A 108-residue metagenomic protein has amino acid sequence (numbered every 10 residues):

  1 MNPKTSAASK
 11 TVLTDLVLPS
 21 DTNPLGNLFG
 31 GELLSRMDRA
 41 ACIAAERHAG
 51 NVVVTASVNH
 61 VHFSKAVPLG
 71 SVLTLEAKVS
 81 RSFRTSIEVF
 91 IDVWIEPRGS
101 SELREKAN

Functional and structural regions predicted by a protein language model:
M1-T55: Hot-dog-fold acyl-thioester-processing enzymes
N2-L13, P68-L69, S80-N108: HotDog/MaoC-like acyl-thioester-processing domains
L16, L28-G31, V58-H60, R81-S82 (+1 more regions): General detector of folded, globular domains
P24-N27, E46, K65-A66, S71 (+1 more regions): Short histidine-centered beta-strand/loop micro-motifs that create catalytic or ligand/metal-coordination sites
E32-R36, A56, T74-L75, S80 (+1 more regions): Short, low-complexity, polar/charged sequence segments that are solvent-exposed and flexible
H48, V53-V54, V58, D92-V93 (+1 more regions): Short, intrinsically disordered/low-complexity patches at protein termini and at juxtamembrane boundaries
S57-V72, K78-R84: Active-site beta-strand->loop segment that positions catalytic residues and contacts the acyl thioester
